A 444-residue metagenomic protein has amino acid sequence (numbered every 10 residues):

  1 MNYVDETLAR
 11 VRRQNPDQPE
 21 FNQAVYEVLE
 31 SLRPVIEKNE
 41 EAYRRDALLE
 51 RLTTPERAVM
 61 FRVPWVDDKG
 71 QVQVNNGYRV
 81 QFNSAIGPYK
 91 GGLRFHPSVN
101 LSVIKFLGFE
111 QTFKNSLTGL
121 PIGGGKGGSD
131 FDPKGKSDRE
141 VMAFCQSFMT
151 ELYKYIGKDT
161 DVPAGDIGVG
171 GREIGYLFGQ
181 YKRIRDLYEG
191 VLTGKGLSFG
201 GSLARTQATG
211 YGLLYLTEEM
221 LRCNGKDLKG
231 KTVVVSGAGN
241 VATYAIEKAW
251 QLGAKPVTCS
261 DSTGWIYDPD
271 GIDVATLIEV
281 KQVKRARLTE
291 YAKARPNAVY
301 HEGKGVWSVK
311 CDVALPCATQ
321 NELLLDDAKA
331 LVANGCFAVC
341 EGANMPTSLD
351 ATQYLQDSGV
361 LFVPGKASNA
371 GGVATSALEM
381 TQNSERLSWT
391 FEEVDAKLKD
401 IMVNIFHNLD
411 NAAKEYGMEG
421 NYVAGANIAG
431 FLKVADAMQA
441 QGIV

Functional and structural regions predicted by a protein language model:
N2, P16-Q23, E27, Y43 (+24 more regions): Conserved active-site and cofactor/substrate-binding residues in soluble primary-metabolism enzymes
N2-P19, A24, M220, V332-V444: Adenosine-phosphate binding glycine-rich loop
P19-N22, K38-R45, G119, I156-G165 (+4 more regions): Flexible, glycine/charged-enriched surface loops at secondary-structure junctions
E41-Q71: Structured beta-strand/loop patches that form or line metal/cofactor-binding pockets in enzymes
H96, N115-K229: Glycine/serine-rich phosphate-binding loop and adjoining beta1-alpha1 elements at the start of nucleotide-handling
T193-G196, G201-K310: Glycine-rich phosphate/diphosphate-binding loop of Rossmann-like nucleotide-binding domains
G264-F362, A367: Rossmann-like adenosine-cofactor binding region
